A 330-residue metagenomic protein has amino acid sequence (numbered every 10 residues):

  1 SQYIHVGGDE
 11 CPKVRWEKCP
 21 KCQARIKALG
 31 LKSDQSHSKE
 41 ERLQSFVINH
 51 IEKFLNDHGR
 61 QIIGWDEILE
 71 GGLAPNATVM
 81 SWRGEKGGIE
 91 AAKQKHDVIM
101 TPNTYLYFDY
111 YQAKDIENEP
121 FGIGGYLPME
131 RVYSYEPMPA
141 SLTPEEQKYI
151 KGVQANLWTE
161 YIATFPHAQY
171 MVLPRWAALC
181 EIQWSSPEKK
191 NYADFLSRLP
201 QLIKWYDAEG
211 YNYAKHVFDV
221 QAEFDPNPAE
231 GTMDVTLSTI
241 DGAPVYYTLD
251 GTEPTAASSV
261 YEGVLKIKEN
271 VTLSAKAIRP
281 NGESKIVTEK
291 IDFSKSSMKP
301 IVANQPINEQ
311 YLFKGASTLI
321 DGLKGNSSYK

Functional and structural regions predicted by a protein language model:
S1-P75, W82-E90: Active-site neighborhood of glycoside hydrolase catalytic domains
Q2-I4, A77, G263, E289: Extracytoplasmic/periplasmic beta-strand context in beta-sandwich domains, especially the cupredoxin/COX2 CuA-binding
V14, G87, Y161-A163, V245 (+2 more regions): Residue-level signal for secondary-structure boundary sites
R15-K18, E90-A91, Y110-Y111, S258 (+1 more regions): Short, solvent-exposed loop/turn and secondary-structure capping segments
Q61-A77, W82-T232: Flexible, acidic glycine-rich loops studded with aromatic residues
K190, L196-K330: Short, compositionally stereotyped local motifs that mark structural "simplifiers"
